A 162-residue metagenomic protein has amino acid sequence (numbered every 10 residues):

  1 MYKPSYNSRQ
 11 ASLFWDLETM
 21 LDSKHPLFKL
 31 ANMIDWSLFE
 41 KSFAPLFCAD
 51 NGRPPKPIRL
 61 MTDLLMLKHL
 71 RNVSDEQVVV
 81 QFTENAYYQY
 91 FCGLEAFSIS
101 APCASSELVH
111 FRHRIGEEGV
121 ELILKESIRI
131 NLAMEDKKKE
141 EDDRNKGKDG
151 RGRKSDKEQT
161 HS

Functional and structural regions predicted by a protein language model:
M1-I34: Charged, often Cys/His-bearing segments associated with DNA-binding zinc-finger transcription factors
M20, K56-L60, C103: Short acidic alpha-helix initiation/capping motifs at coil-to-helix transition points, especially at protein N-termini
L27-M66: Basic, short loop/linker segments at the boundary and entry of helix-turn-helix/winged-helix-like folds
H69: Short, aromatic/basic-rich helix-turn unit that serves as a nucleic-acid recognition element
V78-Y90: DNA-recognition alpha helix
E95-S162: Active-site- or DNA-interface-adjacent structural scaffold in DNA-acting proteins
